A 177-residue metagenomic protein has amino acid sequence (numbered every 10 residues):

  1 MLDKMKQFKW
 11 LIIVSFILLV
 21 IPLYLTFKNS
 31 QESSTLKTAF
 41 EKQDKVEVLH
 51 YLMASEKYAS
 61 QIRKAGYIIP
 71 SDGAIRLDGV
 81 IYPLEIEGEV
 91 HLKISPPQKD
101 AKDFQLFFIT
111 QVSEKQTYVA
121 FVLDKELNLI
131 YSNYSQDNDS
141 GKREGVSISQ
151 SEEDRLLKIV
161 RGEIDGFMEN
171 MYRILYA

Functional and structural regions predicted by a protein language model:
M1-Q7: Short, Lys/Arg-rich N-terminal segment immediately upstream of the first membrane anchor
L11-L25: Hydrophobic membrane-insertion alpha-helices, especially the h-region of bacterial N-terminal signal peptides
F27-P96: N-terminal export/targeting and maturation segments
P70, R76, P97-D100, V112-S113 (+1 more regions): Acidic surface patches and DE-rich sequence motifs
E87, S113-Q116: Glycine-centered tight beta-turn/hairpin loop motif at sheet-sheet or coil-to-beta transitions
A101-I109: Short, hydrophobic/aromatic-rich segments at coil-to-beta transitions
I109, T117-S135: A short, surface-exposed beta-strand/turn
D137-A177: C-terminal partner/receptor-binding element of secreted or periplasmic proteins
